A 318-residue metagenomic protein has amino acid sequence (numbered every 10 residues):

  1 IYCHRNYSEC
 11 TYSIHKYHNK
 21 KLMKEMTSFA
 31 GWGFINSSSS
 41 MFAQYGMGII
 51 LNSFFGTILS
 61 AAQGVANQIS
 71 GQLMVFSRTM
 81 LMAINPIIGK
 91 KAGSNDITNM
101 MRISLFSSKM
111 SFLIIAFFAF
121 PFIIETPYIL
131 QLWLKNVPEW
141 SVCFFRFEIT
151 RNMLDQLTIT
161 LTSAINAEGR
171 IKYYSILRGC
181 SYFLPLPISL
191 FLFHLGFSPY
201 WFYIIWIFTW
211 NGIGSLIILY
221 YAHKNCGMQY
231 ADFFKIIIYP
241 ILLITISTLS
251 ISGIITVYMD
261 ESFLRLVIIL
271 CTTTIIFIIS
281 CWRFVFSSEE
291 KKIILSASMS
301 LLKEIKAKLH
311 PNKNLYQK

Functional and structural regions predicted by a protein language model:
I1-E9, G169-K172, G179-S215, H223 (+2 more regions): Membrane-interface helix-loop junctions in multi-pass transport and translocation proteins
Y2-Y45, A83, I87, N95-N99 (+3 more regions): Interhelical loop/hinge segments that connect adjacent transmembrane helices in multipass membrane
C10, H223-F233, S252-K318: Membrane-proximal transmembrane or re-entrant/amphipathic helices at the cytosolic face
L22-F29, I50-G71, N99-R102, V137-F145: Interfacial/gating helices of multi-pass transporter permease domains
W32, M47-I49, A61-L81, L105-L113 (+1 more regions): Alpha-helical transmembrane segments of polytopic membrane transporters and translocases
T57, F122-N152, C226: Interfacial segments at transmembrane-helix termini and the short loops linking adjacent helices
A66, S70-S108, T162-A167: Helix-loop junctions and terminal segments of transmembrane helices in multi-pass membrane transport/translocation
F117-N136, L190-H194, I254-Y258: Short membrane-interface helical motifs at transmembrane helix boundaries in multi-pass membrane transporters
